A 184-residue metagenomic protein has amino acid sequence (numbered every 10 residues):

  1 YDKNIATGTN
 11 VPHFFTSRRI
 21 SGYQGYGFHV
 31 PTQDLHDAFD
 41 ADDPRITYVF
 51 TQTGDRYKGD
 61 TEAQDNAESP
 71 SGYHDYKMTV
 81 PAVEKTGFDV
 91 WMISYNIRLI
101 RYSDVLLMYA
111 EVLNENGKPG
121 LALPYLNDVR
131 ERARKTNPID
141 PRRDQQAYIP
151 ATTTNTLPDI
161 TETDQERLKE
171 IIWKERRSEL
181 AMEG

Functional and structural regions predicted by a protein language model:
Y1-A6, A41-G184: Acidic/polar-rich alpha-helix caps and helix-coil junctions
Y1-F39: Polar, glycine-rich mid-to-C-terminal structural blocks that act as macromolecule-binding/assembly scaffolds
